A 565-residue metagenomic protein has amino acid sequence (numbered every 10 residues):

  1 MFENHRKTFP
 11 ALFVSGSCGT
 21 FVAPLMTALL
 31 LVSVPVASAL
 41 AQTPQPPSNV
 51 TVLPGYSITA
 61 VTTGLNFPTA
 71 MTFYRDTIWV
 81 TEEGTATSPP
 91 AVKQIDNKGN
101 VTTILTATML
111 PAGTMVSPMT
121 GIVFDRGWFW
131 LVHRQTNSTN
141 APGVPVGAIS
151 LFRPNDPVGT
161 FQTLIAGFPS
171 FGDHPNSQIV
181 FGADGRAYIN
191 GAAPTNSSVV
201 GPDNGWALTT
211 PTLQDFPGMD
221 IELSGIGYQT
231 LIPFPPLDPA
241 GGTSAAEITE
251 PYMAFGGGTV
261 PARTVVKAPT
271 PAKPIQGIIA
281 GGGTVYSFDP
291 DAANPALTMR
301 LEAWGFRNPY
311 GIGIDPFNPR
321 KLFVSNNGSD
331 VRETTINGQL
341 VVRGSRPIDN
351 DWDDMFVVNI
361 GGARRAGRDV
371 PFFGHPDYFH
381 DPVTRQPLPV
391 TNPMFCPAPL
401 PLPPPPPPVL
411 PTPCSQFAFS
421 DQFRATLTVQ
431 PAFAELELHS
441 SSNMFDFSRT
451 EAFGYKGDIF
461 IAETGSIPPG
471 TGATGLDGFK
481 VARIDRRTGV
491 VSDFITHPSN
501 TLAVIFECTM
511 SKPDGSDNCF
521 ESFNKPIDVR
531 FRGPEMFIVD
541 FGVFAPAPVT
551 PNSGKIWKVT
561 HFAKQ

Functional and structural regions predicted by a protein language model:
T43-T51, T87, N137-S138, A193-S516 (+4 more regions): Beta-propeller domain segments
A60-G64, L105-T114, I165-F171, R300-G305 (+3 more regions): Surface loop/turn motifs at the tips and blade-to-blade linkers of beta-strand repeat domains
A60-S88, S440-F447, F460-I461: Beta-strand-rich domains and repeat architectures in extracellular enzymes and scaffolds, especially beta-propellers
M71, I122, I179, P309-I312 (+2 more regions): Hydrophobic core register within WD40 beta-propeller blades
F73-D76, F124-G127, F181-D184, P316-N318 (+2 more regions): Residue-level detector of Asp-centered blade-edge/turn motifs that repeat once per structural unit in beta-propeller
V80-T81, W130-V132, Y188-N190, F323-N326 (+2 more regions): Residue position within the beta-strands of beta-propeller blades
A91-R126: Blade-loop segments of beta-propeller domains
S117, G143-F181, T195, T210-F216: Asp-box/WD-like beta-propeller blade repeats and closely related beta-sheet repeat scaffolds
